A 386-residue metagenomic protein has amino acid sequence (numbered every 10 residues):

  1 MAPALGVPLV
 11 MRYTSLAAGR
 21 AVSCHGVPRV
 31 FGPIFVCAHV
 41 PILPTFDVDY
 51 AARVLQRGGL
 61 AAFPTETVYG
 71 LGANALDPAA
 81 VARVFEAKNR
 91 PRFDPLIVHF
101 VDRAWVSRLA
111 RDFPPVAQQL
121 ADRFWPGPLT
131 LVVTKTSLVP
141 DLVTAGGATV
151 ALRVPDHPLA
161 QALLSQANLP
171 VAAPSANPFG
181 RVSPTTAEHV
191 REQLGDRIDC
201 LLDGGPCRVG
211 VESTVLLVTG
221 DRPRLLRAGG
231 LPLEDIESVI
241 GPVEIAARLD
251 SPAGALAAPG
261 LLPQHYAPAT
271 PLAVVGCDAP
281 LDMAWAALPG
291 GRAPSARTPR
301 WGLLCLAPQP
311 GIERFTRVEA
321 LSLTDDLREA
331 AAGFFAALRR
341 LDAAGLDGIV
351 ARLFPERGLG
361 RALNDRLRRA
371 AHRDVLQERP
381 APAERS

Functional and structural regions predicted by a protein language model:
R12-S15: Low-acidity, Ser/Thr- and Arg-rich intrinsically disordered low-complexity segments
H25, F31-S386: Active-site-adjacent structural elements in enzyme catalytic cores
